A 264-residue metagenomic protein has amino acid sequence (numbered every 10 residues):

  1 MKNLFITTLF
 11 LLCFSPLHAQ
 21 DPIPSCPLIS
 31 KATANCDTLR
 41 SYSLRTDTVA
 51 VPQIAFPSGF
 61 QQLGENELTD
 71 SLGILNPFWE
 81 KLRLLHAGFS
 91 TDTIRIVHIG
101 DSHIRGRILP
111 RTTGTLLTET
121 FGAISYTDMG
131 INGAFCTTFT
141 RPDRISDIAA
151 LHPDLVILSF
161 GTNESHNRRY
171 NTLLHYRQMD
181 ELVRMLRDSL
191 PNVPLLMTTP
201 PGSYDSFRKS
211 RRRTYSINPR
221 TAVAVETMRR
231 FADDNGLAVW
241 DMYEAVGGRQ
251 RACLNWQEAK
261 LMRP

Functional and structural regions predicted by a protein language model:
L4-F10, P16-I99, H103-A123, D147-H152: N-terminal secretory targeting modules
P24-C26, G106-I108, S165-Y170, Y204-K209 (+1 more regions): Extracytoplasmic/secreted cell-surface and envelope-processing proteins
L68, R168-Y176, T214-T221: Flexible, glycine- and charge-enriched loops at secondary-structure boundaries
D70-L84, T137-A150, R177-M185, A222-E226 (+1 more regions): Alpha-helical scaffolding within the catalytic cores of extracellular/periplasmic polymer-degrading hydrolases
T93-V193, Y204: Conserved SGNH/GDSL esterase-like catalytic core that processes O-acyl groups on lipids and polysaccharides
S159, T198-T199: Alpha/beta-hydrolase-fold catalytic nucleophile elbow
V193-L196, A238: Proline-centered loop/turn at the N-terminus of a beta-strand
G202-P264: Catalytic His-Asp segment of secreted/periplasmic serine-dependent ester chemistry enzymes
